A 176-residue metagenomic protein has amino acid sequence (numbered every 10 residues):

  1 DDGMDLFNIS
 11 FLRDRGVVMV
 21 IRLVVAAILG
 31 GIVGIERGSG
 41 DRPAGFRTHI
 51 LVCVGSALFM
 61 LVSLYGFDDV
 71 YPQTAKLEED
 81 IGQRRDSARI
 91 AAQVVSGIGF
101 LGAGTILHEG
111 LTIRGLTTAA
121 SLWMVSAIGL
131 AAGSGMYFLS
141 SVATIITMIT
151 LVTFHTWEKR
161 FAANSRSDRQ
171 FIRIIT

Functional and structural regions predicted by a protein language model:
D1-I81, A88: Alpha-helical transmembrane segments and their membrane-interface boundaries that form or gate the permeation pathway
D5-V24, V125, L130-T150: Hydrophobic alpha-helical transmembrane segments of small proteolipidic membrane proteins, enriched in energy-coupled
R22, A26, G30, L51-M60 (+6 more regions): Alpha-helical transmembrane segments in multi-pass membrane proteins
G30-G34, M60-L64, G104, G129 (+1 more regions): Structural signal for membrane-spanning alpha-helices in multi-pass inner-membrane proteins, emphasizing helix cores
G31-R42, F100-I113, T156: C-terminal ends of transmembrane helices
G34, L77-R89, G110, I149-R160 (+1 more regions): Alpha-helical membrane-embedding segments and immediately adjacent membrane-interface amphipathic helices
S39-C53, D86-V95, H108-W123: Short, non-helical or kinked segments that cap or interrupt transmembrane helices
M136-T176: Canonical alpha-helical transmembrane segment with a positive-inside/aromatic-interface signature
